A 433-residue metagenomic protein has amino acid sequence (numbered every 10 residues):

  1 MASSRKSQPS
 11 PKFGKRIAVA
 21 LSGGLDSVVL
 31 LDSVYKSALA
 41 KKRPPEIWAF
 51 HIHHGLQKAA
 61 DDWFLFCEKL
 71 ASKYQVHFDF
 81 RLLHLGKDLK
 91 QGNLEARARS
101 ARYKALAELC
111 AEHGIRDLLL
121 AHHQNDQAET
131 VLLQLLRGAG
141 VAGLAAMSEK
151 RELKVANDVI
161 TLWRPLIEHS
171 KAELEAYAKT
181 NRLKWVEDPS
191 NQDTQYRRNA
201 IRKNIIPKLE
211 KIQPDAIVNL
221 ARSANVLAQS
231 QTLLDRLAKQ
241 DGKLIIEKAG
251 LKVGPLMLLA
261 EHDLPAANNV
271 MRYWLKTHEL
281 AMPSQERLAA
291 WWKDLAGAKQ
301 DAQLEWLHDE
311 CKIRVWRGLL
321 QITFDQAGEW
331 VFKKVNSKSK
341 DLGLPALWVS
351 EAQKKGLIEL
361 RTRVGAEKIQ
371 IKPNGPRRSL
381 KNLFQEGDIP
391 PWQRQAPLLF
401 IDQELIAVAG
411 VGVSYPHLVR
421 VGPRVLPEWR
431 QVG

Functional and structural regions predicted by a protein language model:
M1-P207, R236: Core alpha/beta nucleotide-donor-binding catalytic domains of modification enzymes
A2-L25, P44-W48, H54, L83-K87 (+3 more regions): AMP-forming adenylation/ATP pyrophosphatase catalytic core
A128, R198-R202, I217, S230 (+1 more regions): Short runs of predominantly hydrophobic/aromatic residues within well-ordered alpha helices that form helix-helix
K184-V186, D215-N219, L234: Short, structured loop/turn "capping" segments at alpha-beta junctions
N191-N199, N219-A228: Internal, active-site/partner-interface "lid" segment
R202-N204, K208-L220: Conserved anion/nucleotide-ligand pocket segment
